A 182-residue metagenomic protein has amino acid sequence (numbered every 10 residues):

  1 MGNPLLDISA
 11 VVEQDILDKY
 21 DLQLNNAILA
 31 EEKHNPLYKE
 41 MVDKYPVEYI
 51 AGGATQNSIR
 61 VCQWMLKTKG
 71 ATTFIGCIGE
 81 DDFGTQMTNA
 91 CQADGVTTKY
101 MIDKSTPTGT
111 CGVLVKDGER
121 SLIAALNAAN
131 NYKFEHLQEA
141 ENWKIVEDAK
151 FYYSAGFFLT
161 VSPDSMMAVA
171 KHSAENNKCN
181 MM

Functional and structural regions predicted by a protein language model:
M1-N25, V47-I50, T68, C77-G79 (+1 more regions): Ribokinase/PfkB-type carbohydrate-kinase core domain
D15-D43: Short catalytic helix/loop segments, enriched in acidic residues and glycine and frequently bearing histidine
K39-D43, A71-T72, S154: Short amphipathic alpha-helical segments at helix-loop
Y49-T73: Active-site alpha-helical elements of protease catalytic centers
T55-I59, G84, M166: A general structural signal for well-ordered alpha-helical segments in protein cores
